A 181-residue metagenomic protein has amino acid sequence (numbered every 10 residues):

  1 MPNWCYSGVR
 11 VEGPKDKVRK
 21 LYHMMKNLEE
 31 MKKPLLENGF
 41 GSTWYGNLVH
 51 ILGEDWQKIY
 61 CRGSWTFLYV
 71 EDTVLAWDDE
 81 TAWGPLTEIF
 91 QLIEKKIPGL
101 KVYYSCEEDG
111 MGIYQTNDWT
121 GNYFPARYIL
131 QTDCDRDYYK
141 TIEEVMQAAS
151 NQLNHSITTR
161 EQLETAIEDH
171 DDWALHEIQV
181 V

Functional and structural regions predicted by a protein language model:
M1-V181: Intrinsic low-complexity, intrinsically disordered or marginally ordered coil/linker segments
